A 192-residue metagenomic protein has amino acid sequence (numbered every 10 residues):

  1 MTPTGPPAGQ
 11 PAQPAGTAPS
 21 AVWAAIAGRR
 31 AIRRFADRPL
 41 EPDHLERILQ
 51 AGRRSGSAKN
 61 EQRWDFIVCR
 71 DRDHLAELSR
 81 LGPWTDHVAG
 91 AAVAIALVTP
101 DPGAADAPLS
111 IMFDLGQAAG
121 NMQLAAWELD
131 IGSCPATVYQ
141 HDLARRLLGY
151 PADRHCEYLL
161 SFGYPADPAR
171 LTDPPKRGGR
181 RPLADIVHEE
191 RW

Functional and structural regions predicted by a protein language model:
M1-W192: Acidic, surface-exposed loops and disordered segments
